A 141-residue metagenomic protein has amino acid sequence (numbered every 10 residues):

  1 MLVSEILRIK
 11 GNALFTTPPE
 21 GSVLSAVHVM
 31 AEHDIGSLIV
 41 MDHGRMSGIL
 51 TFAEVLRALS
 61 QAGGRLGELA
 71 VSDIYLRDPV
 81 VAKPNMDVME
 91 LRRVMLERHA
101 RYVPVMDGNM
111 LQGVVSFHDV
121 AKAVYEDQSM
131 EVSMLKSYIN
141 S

Functional and structural regions predicted by a protein language model:
M1-N12, T51-K83, D87-L96, S116-S141: Tandem CBS (Bateman) regulatory domains
T16-D34, V40-M41, V81-H99, M106 (+1 more regions): The conserved cystathionine-beta-synthase
G21-E32, L59-D73, N109: Short, charge-rich amphipathic segments
M30-H33, L38-A53, M95, V103-H118: A glycine-centered beta-loop-beta connector
